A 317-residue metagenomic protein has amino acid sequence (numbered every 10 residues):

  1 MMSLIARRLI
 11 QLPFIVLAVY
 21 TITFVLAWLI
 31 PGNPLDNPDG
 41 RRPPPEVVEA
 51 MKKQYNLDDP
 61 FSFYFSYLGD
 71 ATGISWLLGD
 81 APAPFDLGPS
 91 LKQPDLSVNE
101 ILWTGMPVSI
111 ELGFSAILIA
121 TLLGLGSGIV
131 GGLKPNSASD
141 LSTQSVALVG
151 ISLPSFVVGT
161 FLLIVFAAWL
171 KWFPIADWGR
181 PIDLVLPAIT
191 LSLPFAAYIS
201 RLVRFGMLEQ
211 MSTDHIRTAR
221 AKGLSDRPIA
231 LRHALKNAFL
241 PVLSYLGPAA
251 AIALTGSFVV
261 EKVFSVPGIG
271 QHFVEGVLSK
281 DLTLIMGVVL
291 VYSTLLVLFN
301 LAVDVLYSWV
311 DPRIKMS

Functional and structural regions predicted by a protein language model:
M2-L4, M106-S139, S155, A168 (+1 more regions): Alpha-helical transmembrane segments of integral membrane proteins, especially multi-pass inner/plasma-membrane
A6-I15: N-terminal signal-anchor/signal peptide hydrophobic helix marking the start of the first transmembrane segment
L12, G105, S109, S145-S152 (+1 more regions): Residue-level signal for discrete positions within transmembrane alpha-helices of multi-pass small-molecule
V16, Y20, F24-L29, N37 (+5 more regions): Membrane-embedded alpha-helical segments of multi-pass transporters/permeases
V16-S66, L170-L186: Hydrophobic alpha-helical transmembrane segments of membrane transport/permease proteins and related membrane-embedded
I22-L29, F65-A71, S145-P174, T190-P194 (+1 more regions): Membrane-water interface segments at the C-terminal ends of transmembrane alpha-helices in multi-pass inner-membrane
P43-G79, L184-V185, I216, F264-G276: Short hydrophobic, aromatic-rich alpha-helical segments embedded in or entering the lipid bilayer of multi-pass
D58-L125: An internal, D/E-rich "acidic patch" concept
